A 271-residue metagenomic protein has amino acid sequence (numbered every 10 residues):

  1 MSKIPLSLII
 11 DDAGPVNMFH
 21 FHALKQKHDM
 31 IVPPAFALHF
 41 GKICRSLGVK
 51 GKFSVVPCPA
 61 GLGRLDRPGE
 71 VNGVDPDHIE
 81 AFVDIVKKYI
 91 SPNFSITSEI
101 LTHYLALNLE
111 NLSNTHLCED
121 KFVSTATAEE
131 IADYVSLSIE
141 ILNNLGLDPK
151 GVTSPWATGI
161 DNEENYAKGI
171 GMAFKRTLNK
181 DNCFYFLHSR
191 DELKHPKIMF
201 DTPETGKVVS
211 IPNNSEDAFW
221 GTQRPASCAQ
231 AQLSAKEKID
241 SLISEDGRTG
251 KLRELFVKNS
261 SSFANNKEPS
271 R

Functional and structural regions predicted by a protein language model:
M1-P92, E140-S154, T158: Active-site beta->alpha N-cap acidic-glycine motif
P5-N17, C58-A60, I96-N111, N214-G221: Short, solvent-exposed beta-strand-terminating loops
S7, F19, H28, D84 (+2 more regions): Active-site-adjacent pocket scaffolds in enzyme catalytic domains
H20-F21, L65-R67, N108-N111, E164-Y166 (+1 more regions): Short aromatic-enriched loop/helix-cap "lid" or pocket-rim segments at secondary-structure transitions that line
P34, P76-I79, T125-A132, S136 (+2 more regions): Non-membrane alpha-helical structural segments and their capping/turn regions in soluble enzymes
G69, T97-L105, F122-F174: Long, hydrophobic, well-ordered secondary-structure blocks that form the structural core and pocket-lining surfaces
V71-S95, T115-A132, A167-H195: Acidic, His- and aromatic-enriched active-site or binding-groove loops in soluble protein domains that engage sugars
